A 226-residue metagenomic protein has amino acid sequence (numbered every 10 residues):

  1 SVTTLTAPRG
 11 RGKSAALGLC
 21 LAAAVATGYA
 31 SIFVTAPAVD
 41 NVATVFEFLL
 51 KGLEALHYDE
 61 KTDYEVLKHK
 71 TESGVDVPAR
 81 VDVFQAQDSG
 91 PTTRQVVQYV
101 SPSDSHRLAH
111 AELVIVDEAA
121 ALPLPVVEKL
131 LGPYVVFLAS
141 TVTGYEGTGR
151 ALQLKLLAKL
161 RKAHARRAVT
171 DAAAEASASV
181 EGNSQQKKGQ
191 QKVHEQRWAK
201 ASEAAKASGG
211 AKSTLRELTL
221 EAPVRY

Functional and structural regions predicted by a protein language model:
L5, V34: Hydrophobic anchor at the beta1->P-loop junction of P-loop NTPases
G10: Walker A (P-loop) phosphate-binding loop of P-loop NTPases
A16, C20: Hydrophobic positions on the alpha1 helix immediately C-terminal to the Walker A/P-loop
A23-I32, L53-D59: Post-Walker A helix-loop "phosphate-sensing" segment adjacent to the P-loop in P-loop NTPases
P37, T44-L108: Inter-Walker segment of RecA-like/P-loop motor cores
D117-E118, V126, T141: Walker B catalytic acidic pair
L124-L138: Short, conserved "post-DEAD/DEAH" coupling segment immediately C-terminal to helicase motif II within the SF2/RecA-like
A158-Y226: Conserved coupling/interface region of RecA-like P-loop/ASCE motor cores
